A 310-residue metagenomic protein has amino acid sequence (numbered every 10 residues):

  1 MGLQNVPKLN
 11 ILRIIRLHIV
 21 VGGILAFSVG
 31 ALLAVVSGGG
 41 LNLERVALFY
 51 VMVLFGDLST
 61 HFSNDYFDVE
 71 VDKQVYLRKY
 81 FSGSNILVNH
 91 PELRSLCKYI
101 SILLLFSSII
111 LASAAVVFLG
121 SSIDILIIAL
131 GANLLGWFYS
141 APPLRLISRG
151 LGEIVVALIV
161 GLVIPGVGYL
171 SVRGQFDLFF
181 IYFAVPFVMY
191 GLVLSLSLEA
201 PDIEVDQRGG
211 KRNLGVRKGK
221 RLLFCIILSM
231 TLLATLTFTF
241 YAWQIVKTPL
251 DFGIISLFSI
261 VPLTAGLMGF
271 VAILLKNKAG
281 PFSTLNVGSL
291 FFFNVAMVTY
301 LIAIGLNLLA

Functional and structural regions predicted by a protein language model:
G2-K8, D65-E92, S195-K220: Cytosolic, membrane-interface loops and tails of multi-pass inner-membrane proteins
L12, G83-Q175: Intramembrane alpha-helical segments
I24-G30, I154-Y169, G215-K220, L285-Y300: Small-residue-rich segments of transmembrane alpha-helices in multi-pass membrane proteins, especially helix faces
S28-V69, I125-W137, F176-S197: Membrane-embedded alpha-helical segments that form the functional core of polytopic membrane enzymes, especially those
V36-L41, V156-Q207, R221, C225: Functional transmembrane core segments of multi-pass inner-membrane proteins
Q74-G120, R212-K247, F291: Multi-pass membrane catalytic core of lipid/isoprenoid biosynthesis enzymes
V163-Q175, L233-L236, F293-A310: Hydrophobic alpha-helical transmembrane segments in multi-pass integral membrane proteins
L222, W243-A310: Extended hydrophobic alpha-helices typical of membrane-associated regions
